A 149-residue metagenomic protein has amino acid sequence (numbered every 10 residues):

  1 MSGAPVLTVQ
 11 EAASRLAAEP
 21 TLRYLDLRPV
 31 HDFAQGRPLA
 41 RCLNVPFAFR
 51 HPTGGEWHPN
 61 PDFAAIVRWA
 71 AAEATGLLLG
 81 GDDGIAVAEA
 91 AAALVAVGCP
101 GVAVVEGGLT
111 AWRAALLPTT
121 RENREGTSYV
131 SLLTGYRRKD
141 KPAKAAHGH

Functional and structural regions predicted by a protein language model:
M1-R23, V30-G76, D83-H149: Rhodanese-like catalytic fold shared by cysteine-dependent sulfurtransferases and DSP/PTP-type phosphatases
